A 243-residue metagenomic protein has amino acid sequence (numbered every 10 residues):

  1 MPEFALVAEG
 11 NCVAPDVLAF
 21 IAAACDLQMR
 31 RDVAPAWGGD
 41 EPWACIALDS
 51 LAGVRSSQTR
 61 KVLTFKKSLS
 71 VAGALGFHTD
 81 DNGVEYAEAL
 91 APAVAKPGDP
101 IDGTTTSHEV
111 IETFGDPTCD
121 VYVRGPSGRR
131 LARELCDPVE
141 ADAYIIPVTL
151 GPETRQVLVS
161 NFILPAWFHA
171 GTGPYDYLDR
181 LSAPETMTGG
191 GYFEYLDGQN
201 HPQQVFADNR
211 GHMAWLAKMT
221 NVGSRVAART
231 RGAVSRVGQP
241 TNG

Functional and structural regions predicted by a protein language model:
M1-T64, L181-P184, T188-G243: A metal-dependent hydrolase signature that marks the N-terminal structural subdomain at the beginning of catalytic folds
D32-W37, V110, F114, T118: Sec/Tat-exported extracytoplasmic proteins
L51-Q58, L63-E85: Catalytic zinc-binding patch centered on the HExxH motif and its immediate surroundings that defines zinc-dependent
L69-S70, H78-G83, P92-K96, P100 (+1 more regions): Metalloprotease/metallohydrolase-associated module, dominated by Zn2+-dependent proteases
A89: Short acidic-hydrophobic catalytic motif
D99-I111: Short alpha-helix carrying the canonical HExxH Zn2+-binding catalytic motif
